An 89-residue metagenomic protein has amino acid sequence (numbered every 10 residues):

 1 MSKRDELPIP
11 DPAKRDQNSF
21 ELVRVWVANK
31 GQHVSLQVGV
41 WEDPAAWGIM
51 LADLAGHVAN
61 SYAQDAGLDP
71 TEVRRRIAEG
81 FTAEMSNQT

Functional and structural regions predicted by a protein language model:
S2-T89: Solvent-exposed interaction surfaces and binding hotspots enriched for charged
